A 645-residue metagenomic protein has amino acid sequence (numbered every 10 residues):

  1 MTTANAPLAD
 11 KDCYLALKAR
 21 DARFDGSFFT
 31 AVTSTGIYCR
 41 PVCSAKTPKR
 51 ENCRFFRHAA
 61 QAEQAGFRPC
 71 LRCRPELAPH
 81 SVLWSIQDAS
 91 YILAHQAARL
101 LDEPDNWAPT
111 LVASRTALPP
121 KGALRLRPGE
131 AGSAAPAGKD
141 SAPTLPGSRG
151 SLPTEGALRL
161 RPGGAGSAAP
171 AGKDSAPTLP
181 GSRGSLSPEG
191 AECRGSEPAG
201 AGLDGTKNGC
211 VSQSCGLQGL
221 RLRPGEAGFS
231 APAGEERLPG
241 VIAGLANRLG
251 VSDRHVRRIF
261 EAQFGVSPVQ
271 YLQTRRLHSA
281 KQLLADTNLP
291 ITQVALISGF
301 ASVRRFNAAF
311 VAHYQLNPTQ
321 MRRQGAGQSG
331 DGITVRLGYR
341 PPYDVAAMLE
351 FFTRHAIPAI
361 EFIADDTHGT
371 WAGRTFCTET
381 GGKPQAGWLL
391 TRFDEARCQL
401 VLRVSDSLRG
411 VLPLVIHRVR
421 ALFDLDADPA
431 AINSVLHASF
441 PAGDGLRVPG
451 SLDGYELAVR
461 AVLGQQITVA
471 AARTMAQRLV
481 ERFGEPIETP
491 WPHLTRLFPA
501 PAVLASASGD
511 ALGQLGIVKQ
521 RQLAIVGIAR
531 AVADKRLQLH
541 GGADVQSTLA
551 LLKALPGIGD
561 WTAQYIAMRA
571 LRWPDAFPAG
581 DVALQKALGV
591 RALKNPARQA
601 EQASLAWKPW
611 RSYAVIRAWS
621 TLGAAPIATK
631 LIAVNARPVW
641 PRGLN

Functional and structural regions predicted by a protein language model:
M1-R115, P120, E236-N645: HhH-family (HhH-GPD) DNA N-glycosylase catalytic core used in base-excision repair
A113, S133, S141, S151 (+3 more regions): Low-complexity intrinsically disordered segments
R115, R125-R127, R149, R159-R161 (+7 more regions): Basic polycationic patches enriched in arginine
L118, L124-L126, L145, L152 (+6 more regions): Leucine-biased recognition of intrinsically disordered, low-complexity hydrophobic segments
L118-D140, G163-G166, D174, R183-G184 (+2 more regions): Intrinsically disordered, low-complexity repeat tracts
G138-S141, S148-R149, T154, L158 (+2 more regions): N-terminal basic, low-structured, amphipathic or hydrophobic segments
V211, A231, R642-G643: A detector of long low-complexity, disordered segments enriched in serine/threonine/proline
